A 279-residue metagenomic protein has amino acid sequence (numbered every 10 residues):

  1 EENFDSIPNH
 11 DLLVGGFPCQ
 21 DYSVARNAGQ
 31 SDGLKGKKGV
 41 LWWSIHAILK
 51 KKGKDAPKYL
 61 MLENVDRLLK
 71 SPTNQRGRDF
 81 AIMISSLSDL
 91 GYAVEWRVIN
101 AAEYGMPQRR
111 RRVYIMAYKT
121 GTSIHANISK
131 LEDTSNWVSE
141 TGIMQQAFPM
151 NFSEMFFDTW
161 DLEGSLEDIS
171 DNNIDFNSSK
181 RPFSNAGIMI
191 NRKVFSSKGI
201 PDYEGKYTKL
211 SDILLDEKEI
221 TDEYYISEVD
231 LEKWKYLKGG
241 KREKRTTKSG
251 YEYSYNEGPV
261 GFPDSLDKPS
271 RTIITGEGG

Functional and structural regions predicted by a protein language model:
E1-D5: S-adenosyl-L-methionine
S6-P8, K54, P263: A short, aliphatic-rich alpha-helical micro-motif
P8-A28, Y59-V65, I115-K119, I273: Conserved proline-anchored active-site loop of SAM-dependent methyltransferases that bridges a beta-strand
V24-R26, S71-T73, N127-I128: Short, solvent-exposed loop/turn and secondary-structure capping segments
N27-G36: Short glycine-enriched, charge-decorated loop/helix-capping segments at active-site entrances that position
G39-K119: Conserved Class I SAM-dependent methyltransferase catalytic core
M106-M189: Flexible, glycine-/basic-rich loop-and-beta segments that form/coincide with the SAM-dependent methyltransferase
R181-G279: C-terminal target-recognition/interaction regions appended to catalytic cores
